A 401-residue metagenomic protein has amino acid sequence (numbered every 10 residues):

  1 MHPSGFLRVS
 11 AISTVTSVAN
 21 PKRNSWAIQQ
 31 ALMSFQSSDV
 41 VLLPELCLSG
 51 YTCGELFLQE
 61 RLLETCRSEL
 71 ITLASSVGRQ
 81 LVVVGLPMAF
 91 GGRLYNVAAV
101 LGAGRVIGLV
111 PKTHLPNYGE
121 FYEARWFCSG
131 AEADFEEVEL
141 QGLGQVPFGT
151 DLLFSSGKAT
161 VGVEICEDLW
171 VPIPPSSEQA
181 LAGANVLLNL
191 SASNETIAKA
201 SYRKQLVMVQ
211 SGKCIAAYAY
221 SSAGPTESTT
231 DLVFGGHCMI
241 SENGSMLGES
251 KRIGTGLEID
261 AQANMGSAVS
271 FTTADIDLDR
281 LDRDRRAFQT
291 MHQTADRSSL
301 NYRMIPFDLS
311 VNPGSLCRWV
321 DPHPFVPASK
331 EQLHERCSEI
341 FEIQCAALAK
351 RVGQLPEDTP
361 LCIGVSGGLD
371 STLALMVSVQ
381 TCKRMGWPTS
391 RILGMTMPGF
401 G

Functional and structural regions predicted by a protein language model:
M1-G364, L375, Q380-R391: Enzyme catalytic cores with a strong preference for nitrogen-chemistry domains
G368: Conserved G/P- and acidic residue-centered "switch" motifs that form tight phosphate/ATP-binding loops in soluble
T372: PAZ/PAZ-like end-binding module
I392-M397: Short beta-alpha connecting loops at secondary-structure transitions that line or flank enzyme active sites
F400-G401: Core alpha/beta nucleotide-donor-binding catalytic domains of modification enzymes
